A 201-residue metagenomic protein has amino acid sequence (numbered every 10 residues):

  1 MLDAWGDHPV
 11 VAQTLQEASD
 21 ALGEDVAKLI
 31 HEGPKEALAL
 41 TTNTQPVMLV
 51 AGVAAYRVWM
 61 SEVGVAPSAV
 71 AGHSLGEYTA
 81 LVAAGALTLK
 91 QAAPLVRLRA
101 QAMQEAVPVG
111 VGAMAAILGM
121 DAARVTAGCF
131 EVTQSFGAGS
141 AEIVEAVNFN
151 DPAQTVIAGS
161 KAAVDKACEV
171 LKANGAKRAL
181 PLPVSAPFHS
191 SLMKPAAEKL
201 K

Functional and structural regions predicted by a protein language model:
M1, P34, H73, E77 (+3 more regions): Gly/Ser/Thr-rich helix-start
M1-A71, I157: Helix-rich "cap/lid" substructures immediately adjacent to catalytic or cofactor-binding pockets
Q13, V47, S74-L75, L87 (+1 more regions): An amphipathic alpha-helix/helix-turn recognition signal
S19-E24, A84-K201: Alpha/beta catalytic cores of group-transfer enzymes, especially the acyltransferase/condensing modules of polyketide
H31-L38, T79-A80, R178-L182: A short small-residue
K35-E36, A71-L75, A100, G112-A116: Short, glycine/charge-rich beta-strand/loop segments that flank catalytic centers and engage negatively charged groups
G52, S68-G72, G76, A80 (+1 more regions): Gly/Ala-rich beta-loop-alpha elbow adjacent to hydrolase catalytic centers
